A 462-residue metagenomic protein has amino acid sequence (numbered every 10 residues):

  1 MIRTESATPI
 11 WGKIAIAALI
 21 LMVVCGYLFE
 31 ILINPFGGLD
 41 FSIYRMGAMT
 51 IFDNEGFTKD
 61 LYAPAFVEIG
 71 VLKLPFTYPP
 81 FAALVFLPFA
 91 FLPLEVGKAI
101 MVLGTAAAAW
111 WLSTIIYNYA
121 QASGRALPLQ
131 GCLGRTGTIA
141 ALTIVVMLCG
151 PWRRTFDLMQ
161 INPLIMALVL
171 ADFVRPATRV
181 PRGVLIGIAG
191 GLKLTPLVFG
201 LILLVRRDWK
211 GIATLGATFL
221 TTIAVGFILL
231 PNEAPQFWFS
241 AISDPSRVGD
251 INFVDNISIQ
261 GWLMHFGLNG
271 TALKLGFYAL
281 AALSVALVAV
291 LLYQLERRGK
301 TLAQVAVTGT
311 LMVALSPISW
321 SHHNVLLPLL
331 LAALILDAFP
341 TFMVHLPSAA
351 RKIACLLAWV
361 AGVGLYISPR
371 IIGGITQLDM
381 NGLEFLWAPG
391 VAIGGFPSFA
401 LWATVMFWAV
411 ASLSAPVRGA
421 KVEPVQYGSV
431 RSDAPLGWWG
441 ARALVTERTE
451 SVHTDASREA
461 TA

Functional and structural regions predicted by a protein language model:
M1-P181, R206-N324, D337-F339, F385-P389 (+4 more regions): Primarily membrane-embedded glycan-assembly and transfer machineries that use lipid-linked glycans
I186-L203, L315-L326: Transmembrane helices and adjacent periplasmic/lumenal helix-loop junctions of polyprenol-phosphate-dependent
P328-A333: Active/binding-pocket-proximal capping segment
I335-F339, M343-V445, S451, D455-A462: Aromatic-enriched
